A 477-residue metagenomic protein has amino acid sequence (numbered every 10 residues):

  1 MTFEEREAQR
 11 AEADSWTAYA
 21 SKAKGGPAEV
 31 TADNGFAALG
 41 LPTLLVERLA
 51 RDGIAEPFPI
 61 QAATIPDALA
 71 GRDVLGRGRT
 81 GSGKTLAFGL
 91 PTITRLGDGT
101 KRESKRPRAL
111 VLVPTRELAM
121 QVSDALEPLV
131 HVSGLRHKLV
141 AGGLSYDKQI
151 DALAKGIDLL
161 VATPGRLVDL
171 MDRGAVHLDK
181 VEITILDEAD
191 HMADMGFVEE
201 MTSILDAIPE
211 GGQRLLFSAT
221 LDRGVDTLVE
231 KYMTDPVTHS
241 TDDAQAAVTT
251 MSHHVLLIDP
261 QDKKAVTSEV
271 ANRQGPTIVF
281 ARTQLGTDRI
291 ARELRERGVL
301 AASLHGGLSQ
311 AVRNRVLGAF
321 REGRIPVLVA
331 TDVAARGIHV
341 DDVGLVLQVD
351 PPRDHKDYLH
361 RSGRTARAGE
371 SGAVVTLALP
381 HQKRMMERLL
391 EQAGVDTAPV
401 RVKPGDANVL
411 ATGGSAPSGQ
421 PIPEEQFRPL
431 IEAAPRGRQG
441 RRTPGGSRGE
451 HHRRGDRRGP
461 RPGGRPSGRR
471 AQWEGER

Functional and structural regions predicted by a protein language model:
M1-A63, R477: N-terminal intrinsically disordered, low-complexity tails of helicases
E4, A28, E296, E322 (+4 more regions): Arginine-glycine-biased low-complexity disordered regions
E47, I54, R102-D172, K180-I183 (+1 more regions): Conserved nucleic-acid-binding Ia/Ib motif block in the N-terminal RecA-like helicase ATPase lobe
A62-V74, T85-E103, M120, A125-L129: Walker A/P-loop NTP-binding motif
A70-G76, R106-A109, D158, Q274-P276 (+1 more regions): Pre-Walker A (Motif I) flank of P-loop NTPase domains
G78-S82: The conserved Walker
L110, L129, H137-V140, Q149 (+2 more regions): Interdomain coupling/hinge region of P-loop NTPase helicase/AAA+ cores
P164, K180, E188, T331 (+2 more regions): Walker B catalytic acidic pair
